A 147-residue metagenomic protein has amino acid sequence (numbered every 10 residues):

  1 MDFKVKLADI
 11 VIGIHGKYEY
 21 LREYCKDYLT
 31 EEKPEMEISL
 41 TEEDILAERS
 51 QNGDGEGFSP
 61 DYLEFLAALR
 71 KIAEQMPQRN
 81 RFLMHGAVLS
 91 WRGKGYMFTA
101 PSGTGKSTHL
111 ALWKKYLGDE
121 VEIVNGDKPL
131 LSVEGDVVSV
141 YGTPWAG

Functional and structural regions predicted by a protein language model:
M1-S102, L112-V124, L130-G147: A noncatalytic interaction/capping subdomain that flanks phosphate/NTP-handling catalytic cores
K106: Conserved lysine of the Walker
H109: Hydrophobic positions on the alpha1 helix immediately C-terminal to the Walker A/P-loop
